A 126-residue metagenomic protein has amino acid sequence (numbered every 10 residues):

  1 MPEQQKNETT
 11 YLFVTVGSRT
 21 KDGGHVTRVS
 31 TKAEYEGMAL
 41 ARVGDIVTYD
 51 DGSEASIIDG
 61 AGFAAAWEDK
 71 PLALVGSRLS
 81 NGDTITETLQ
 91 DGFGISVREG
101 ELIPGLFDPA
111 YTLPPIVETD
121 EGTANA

Functional and structural regions predicted by a protein language model:
M1-A126: Intrinsically disordered, low-complexity proline/glycine-rich segments
